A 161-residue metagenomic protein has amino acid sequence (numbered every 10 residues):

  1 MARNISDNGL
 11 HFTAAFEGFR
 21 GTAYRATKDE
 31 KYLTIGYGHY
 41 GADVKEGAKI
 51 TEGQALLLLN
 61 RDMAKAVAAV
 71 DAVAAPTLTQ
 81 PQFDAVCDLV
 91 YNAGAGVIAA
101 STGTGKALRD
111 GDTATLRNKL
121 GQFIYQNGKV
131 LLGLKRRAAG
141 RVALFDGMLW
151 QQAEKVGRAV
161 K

Functional and structural regions predicted by a protein language model:
M1-E30, H39, D43-R61, V67 (+2 more regions): Long, amphipathic alpha-helical surface segments
T27, Q82-F83: Short, surface-exposed loop and linker segments with low hydrophobicity and enrichment for Pro/Ser/Thr
T34-G36: Short hydrophobic-aromatic micro-motifs
A74-Q82: Structural motif
V86: Noncatalytic nucleic-acid binding interfaces
L89-N92: Glycine-rich, acidic and aromatic/proline-enriched surface loops and short helix-turn segments that act as binding
